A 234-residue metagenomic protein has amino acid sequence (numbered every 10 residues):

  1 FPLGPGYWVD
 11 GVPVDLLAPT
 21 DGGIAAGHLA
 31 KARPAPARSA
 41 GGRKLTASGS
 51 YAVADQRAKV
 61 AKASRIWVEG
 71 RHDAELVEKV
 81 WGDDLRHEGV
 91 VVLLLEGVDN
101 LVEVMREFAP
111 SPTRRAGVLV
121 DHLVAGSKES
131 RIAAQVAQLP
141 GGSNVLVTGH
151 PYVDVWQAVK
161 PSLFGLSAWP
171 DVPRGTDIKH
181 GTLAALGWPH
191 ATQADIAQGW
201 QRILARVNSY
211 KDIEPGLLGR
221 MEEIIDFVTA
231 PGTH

Functional and structural regions predicted by a protein language model:
L3-H234: Acidic, divalent-metal-binding catalytic cores of TOPRIM and closely related two-metal-ion phosphodiester/pyrophosphate
